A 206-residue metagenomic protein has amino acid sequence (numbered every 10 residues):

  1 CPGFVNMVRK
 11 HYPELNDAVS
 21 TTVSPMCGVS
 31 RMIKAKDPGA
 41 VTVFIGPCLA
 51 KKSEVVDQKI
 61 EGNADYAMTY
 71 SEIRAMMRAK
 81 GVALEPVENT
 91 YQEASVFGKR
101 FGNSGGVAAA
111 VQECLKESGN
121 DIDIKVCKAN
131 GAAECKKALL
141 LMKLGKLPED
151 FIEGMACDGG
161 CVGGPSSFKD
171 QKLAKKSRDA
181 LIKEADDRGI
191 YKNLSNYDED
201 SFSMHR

Functional and structural regions predicted by a protein language model:
C1-R206: Iron-sulfur-associated redox domains of electron-transfer enzymes in respiratory and anaerobic energy metabolism
